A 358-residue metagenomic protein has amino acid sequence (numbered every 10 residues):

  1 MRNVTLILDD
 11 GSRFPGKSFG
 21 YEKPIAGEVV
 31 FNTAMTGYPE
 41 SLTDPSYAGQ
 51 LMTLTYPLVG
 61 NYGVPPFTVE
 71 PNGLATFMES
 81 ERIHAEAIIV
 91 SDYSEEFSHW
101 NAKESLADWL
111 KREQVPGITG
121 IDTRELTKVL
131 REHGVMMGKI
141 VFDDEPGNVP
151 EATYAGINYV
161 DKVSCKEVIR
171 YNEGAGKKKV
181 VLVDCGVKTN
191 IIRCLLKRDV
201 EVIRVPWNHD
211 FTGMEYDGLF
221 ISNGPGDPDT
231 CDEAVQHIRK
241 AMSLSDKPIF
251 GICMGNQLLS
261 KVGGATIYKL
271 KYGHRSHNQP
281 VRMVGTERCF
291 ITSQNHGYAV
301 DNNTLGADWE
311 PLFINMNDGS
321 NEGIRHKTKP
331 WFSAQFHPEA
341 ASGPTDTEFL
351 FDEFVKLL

Functional and structural regions predicted by a protein language model:
M1-N208, P228, Q236, A341 (+1 more regions): RNA-binding accessory domains that recognize and position tRNA/RNA substrates
P116, K179, P248-F250, T266 (+1 more regions): Proline-centered loop/turn at the N-terminus of a beta-strand
G174-V180, T286-C289, H326-W331: Beta-strand-turn-beta hairpins that frame and shape the catalytic cleft of phosphate-ester-processing enzymes
K179-D184, T292-S293, F332-F336: Active-site-proximal beta-strand elements of phosphoester/diester hydrolases
H209-E215: Short amphipathic alpha-helix with an adjacent loop that forms part of the alpha/beta core around
Y216, N223-N302, G343-E353: Cysteine-nucleophile active-site neighborhood
R288-K329: Catalytic beta-strand/loop cores that center a nucleophilic Ser/Cys/Thr and support acyl-enzyme chemistry
G323-L358: A glycine-centered loop/beta-turn motif at secondary-structure junctions
